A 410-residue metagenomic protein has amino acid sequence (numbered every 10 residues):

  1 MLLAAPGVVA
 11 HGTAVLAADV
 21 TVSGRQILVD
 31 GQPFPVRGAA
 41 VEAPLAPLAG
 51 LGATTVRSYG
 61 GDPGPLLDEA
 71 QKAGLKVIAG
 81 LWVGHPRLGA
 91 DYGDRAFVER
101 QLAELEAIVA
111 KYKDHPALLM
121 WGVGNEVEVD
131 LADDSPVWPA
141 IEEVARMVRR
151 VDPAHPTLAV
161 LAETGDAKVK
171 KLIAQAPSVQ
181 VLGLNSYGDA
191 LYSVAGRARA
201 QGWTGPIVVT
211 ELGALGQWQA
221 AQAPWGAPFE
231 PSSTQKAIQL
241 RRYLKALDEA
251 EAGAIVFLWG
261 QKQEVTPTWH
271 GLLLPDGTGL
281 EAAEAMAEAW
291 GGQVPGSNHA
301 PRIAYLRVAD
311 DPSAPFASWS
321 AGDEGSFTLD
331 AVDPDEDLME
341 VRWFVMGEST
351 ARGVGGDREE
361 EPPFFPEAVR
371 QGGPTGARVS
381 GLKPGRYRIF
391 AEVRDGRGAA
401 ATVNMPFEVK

Functional and structural regions predicted by a protein language model:
V22, V29, P33, A49 (+3 more regions): Substrate-binding clefts and catalytic carboxylate motifs of secreted carbohydrate-active enzymes
L28-V179, Y192, G353, D357-P363: Active-site mouth of glycoside hydrolases
A145-V169, Y187, G205-Q217, A252-F257: Aromatic-lined carbohydrate-recognition surfaces of secreted/lumenal glycan-active proteins
E163-V194, Q217-A221, G260-P267: Substrate-binding cleft/loops of secretory-pathway carbohydrate-active enzymes
S326, R386-F390: Short, conserved beta-strand segments of beta-strand-rich sandwich/propeller modules, principally
G381-G385: Surface-exposed, short loops/turns at beta-strand junctions within beta-sandwich domains
A399-M405: Extracellular and select intracellular beta-sandwich modules with Ser/Thr-enriched, small-residue motifs on
